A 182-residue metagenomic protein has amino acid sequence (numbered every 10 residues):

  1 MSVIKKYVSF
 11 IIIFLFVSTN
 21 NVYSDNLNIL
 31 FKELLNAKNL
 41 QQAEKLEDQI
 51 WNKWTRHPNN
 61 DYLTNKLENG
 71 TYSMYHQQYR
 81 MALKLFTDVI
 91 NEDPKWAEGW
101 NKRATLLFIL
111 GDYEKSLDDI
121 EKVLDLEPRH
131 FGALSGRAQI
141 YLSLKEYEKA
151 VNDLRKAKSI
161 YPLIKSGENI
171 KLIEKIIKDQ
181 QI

Functional and structural regions predicted by a protein language model:
N21-E68: N-terminal leader/linker segments that initiate helical-solenoid repeat arrays
L34-N39, L142-K165: TPR/TPR-like (Sel1-like) alpha-helical repeat modules
R56, N152, K156-I182: Terminal, low-structured helical/coil segments at or just beyond the last alpha-helical repeat
N60-L126: Alpha-helical adaptor scaffolds
Y62, W96, H130, Y147 (+1 more regions): Residue-level recognition of tetratricopeptide repeat
E68, K102, G136, N169-I170: Canonical tetratricopeptide repeat
Y75, I109, S143-L144, I176-D179: Register position in tetratricopeptide repeats
G99, A133, S166-G167: TPR alpha-solenoid repeat register
